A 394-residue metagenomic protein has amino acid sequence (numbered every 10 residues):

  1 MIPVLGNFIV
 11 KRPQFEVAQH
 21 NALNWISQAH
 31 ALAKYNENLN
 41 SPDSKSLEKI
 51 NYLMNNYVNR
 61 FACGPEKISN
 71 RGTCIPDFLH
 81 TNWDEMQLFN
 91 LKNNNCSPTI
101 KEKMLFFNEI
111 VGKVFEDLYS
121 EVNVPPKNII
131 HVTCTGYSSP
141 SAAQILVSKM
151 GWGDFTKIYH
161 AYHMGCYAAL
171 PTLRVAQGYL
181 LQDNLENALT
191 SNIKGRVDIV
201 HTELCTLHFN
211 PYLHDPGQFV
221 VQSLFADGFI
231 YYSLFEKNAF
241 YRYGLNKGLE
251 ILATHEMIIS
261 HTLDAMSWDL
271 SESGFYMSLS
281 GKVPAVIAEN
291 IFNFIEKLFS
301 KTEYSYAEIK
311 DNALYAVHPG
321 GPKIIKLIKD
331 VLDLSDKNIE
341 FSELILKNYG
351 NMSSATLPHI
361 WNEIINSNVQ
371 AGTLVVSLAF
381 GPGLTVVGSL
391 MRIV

Functional and structural regions predicted by a protein language model:
M1-E102, P211-E289, N293, K297 (+2 more regions): Condensing-enzyme catalytic core mediating Claisen C-C bond formation in acyl metabolism
G6-N7, V132, Y162, R196-E203 (+1 more regions): Short beta-strand segments
T99-K103, H131, I158-Y162, G217-F219 (+1 more regions): A short glycine/serine-rich beta->alpha loop
F106, K113-G178, T206-H208: Glycine- and small hydrophobic-enriched segments that form the cores of compact globular domains
V114-K127, F292-A313, L332, I364-V369: Phosphate/pyrophosphate-binding loops at sites that engage ATP/ADP/AMP, CoA/4′-phosphopantetheine, polyphosphate
C134-T135, G153, H160-N184, A288 (+2 more regions): Claisen-condensing/thiolase-fold acyl-transfer catalytic domains that form or cleave C-C bonds in fatty acid
S138-Q144, I199-V220, A253-S271, G321-D330 (+2 more regions): Active-site-adjacent elements of ketosynthase-type condensing enzymes
F155, P171-V175, L185, L204-D227: Active-site glycine-rich loop that binds ribose-phosphate moieties when present
